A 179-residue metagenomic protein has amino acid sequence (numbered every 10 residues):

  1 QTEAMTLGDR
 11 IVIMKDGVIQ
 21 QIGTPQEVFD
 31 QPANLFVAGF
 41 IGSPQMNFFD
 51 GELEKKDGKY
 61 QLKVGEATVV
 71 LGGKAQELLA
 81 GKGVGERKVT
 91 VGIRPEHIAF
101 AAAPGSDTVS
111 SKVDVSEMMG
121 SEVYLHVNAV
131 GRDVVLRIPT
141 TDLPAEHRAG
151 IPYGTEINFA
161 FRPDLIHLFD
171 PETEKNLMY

Functional and structural regions predicted by a protein language model:
T2: Residues within helix-turn-helix
M5-G8, D30, F40: Hydrophobic Walker B segment
R10, I22, Q31: Short, glycine/charged-rich "phosphate-handling" switch motifs in NTP-dependent and phosphotransfer domains
I13-M14, I93: Catalytic metal- and UDP-sugar-binding loop of GT-A-like glycosyltransferases, i.e., residues flanking the conserved
M46, K55-Y179: Non-catalytic connector elements of ABC transporters
